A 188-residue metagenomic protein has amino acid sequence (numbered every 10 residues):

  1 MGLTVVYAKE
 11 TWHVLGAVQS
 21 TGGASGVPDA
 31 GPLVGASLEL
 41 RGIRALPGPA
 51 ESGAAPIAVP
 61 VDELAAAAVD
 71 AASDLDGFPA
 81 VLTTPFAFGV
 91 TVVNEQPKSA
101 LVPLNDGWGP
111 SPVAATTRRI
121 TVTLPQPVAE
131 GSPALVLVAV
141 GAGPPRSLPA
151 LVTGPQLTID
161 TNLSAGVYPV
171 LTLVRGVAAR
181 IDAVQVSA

Functional and structural regions predicted by a protein language model:
M1-P97: Long, contiguous interaction/targeting segments characteristic of exported/extracellular or secretory-pathway proteins
K9, V140-A142, G176-A178: Solvent-exposed strand-loop boundary residues in beta-sheet-rich modules
A80-A129: Extracellular ectodomain segments of secreted/surface proteins
A115, V152, L163-A165: Surface-exposed coil/turn segments at beta-strand junctions on protein surfaces, enriched
P127-R146: Extended low-complexity, serine/threonine- and proline-enriched intrinsically disordered segments
L135-L137, L163-A183: Short, aromatic- and glycine-rich surface loops/edge beta-strands on solvent-exposed regions
V140-T158: Solvent-exposed serine/threonine-rich low-complexity stretches and specific carbohydrate-binding patches
V184-A188: Short beta-strand edge segments in extracellular beta-sheet folds
